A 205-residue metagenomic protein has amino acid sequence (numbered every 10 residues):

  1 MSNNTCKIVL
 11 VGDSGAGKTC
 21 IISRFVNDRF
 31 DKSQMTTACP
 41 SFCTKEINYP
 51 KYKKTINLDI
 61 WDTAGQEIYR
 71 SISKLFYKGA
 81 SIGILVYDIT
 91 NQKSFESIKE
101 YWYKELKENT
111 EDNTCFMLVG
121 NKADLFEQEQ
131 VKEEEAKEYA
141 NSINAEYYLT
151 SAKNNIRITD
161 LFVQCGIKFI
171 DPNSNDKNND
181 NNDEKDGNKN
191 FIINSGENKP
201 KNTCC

Functional and structural regions predicted by a protein language model:
M1-G15, T19, S23-V26, A38 (+3 more regions): Conserved P-loop small GTPase signature centered on TRAFAC-class small GTPases
N27-M35: Post-Walker A helix-loop "phosphate-sensing" segment adjacent to the P-loop in P-loop NTPases
C43, R70-L75: Conserved alpha-helical scaffold flanking the Walker A/P-loop in AAA+ ATPase domains
P50-K53, K74-G79, K107-D112: Conserved catalytic network of the ASCE P-loop NTPase/AAA+ motor domain
T55-Y69: Switch II (G3) loop of P-loop NTPases
N57-I60, V86, V119: Generic enzyme active-site microenvironment
I68-I72, S94, E135, R157: Short acidic active-site motifs
A80-E100, T110-N113, A123-Q130, K153: Conserved Switch II/interswitch segment of TRAFAC-class P-loop GTPases
